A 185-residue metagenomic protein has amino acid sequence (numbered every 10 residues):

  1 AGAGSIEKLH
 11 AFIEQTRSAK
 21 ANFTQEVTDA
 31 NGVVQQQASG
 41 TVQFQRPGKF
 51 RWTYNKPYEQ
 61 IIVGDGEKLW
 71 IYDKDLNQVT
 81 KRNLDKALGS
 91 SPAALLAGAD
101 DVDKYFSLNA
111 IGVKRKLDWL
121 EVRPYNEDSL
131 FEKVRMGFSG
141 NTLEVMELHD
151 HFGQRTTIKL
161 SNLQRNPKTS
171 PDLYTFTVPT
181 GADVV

Functional and structural regions predicted by a protein language model:
G2-D29, V33-Q35, V63, I71-E132 (+1 more regions): Flexible, processing/modification-adjacent segments and terminal tails in exported/periplasmic/extracellular proteins
V27, F44-R46, G140: Beta-strand elements of well-folded, non-transmembrane domains
G32-V34, T53-N55, I61, V134-R135 (+1 more regions): Short histidine-centered beta-strand/loop micro-motifs that create catalytic or ligand/metal-coordination sites
Q35-G40, G153: Amphipathic hydrophobic-ligand
T41-S91, T156-T157: An acidic-aromatic
T80, D103-V185: Gly/Pro-enriched, hydrophobic low-complexity segments that function as extracytoplasmic propeptides/linkers
